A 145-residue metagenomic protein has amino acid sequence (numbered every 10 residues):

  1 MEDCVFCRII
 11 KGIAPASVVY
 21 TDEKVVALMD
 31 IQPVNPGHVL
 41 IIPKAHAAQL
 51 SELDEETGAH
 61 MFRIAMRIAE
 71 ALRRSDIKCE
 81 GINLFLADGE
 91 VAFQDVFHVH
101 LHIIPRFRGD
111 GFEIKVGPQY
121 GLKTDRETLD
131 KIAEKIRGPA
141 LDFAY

Functional and structural regions predicted by a protein language model:
M1-Y145: HIT superfamily nucleotide-processing domains
